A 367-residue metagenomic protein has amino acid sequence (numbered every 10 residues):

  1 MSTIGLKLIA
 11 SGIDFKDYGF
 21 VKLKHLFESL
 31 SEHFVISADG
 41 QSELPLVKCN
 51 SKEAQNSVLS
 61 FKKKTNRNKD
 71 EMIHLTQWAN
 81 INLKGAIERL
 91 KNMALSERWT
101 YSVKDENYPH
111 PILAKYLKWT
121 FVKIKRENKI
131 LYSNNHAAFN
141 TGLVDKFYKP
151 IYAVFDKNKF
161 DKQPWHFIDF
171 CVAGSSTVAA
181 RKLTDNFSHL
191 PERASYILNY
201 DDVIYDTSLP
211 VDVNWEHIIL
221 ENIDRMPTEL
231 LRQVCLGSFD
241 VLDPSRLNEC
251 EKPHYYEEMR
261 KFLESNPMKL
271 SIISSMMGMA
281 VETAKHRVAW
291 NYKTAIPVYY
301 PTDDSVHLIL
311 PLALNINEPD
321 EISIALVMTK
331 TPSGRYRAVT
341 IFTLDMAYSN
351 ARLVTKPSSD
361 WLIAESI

Functional and structural regions predicted by a protein language model:
M1-S57: N-terminal regulatory modules in eukaryotic regulatory proteins
L23-H25, E32, D39, F121 (+4 more regions): Short linear sequence elements within intrinsically disordered, low-complexity coil regions
K24-L30, L143, E282-W290, A313-P319: Short, solvent-exposed secondary-structure boundary motifs
S29, P301-D303, T331: A generic structural signal for short, non-catalytic loop/turn and secondary-structure boundary residues
S37, Q41-S51, K162-F167, S333-T343: Short, well-ordered strand-loop elements centered on a beta-strand within folded domains, enriched for acidic residues
E53-D303: An acidic, glycine-rich, mixed-charge low-complexity segment common to nucleic-acid enzymes
S305-I367: Compact beta-sheet-dominated globular domain cores
